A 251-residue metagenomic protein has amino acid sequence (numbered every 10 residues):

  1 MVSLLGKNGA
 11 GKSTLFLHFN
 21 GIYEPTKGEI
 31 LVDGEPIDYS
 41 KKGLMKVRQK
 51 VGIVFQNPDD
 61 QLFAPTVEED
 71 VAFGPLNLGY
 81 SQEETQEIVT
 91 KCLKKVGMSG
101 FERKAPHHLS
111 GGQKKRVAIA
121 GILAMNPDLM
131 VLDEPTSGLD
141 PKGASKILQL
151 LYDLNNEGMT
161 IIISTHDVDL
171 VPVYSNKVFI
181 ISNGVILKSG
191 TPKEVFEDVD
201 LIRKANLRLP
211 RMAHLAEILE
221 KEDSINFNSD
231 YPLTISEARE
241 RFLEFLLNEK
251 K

Functional and structural regions predicted by a protein language model:
L5-K7: The feature captures the beta-strand-to-loop junction immediately N-terminal to the Walker
N20: Helix-to-loop junction immediately C-terminal to a conserved catalytic motif
E29-K46: ABC ATPase NBD Q-loop/coupling interface
E83-F101: Conserved ABC ATPase "signature" region
A105-L109, Q113: Conserved ABC ATPase signature
M130-D133: Catalytic Walker B motif of ABC-type/P-loop ATPase nucleotide-binding domains
N183-G184: Conserved ABC ATPase "signature" C-loop
